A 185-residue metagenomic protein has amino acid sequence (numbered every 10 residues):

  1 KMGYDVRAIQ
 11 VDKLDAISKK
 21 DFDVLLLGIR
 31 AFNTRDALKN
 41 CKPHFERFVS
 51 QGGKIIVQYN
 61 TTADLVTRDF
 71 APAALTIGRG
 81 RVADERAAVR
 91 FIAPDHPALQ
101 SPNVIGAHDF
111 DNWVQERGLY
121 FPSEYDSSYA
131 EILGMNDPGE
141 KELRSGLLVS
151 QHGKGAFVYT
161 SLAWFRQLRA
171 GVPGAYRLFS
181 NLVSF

Functional and structural regions predicted by a protein language model:
K1, I29, L75, R81-V82 (+2 more regions): Extracellular ligand-binding/catalytic regions of CAZymes and related secreted enzymes and adhesion modules
K1-G28, Q58-T62, I77-R86, R166 (+1 more regions): Aromatic-Pro/Gly-enriched surface loop or interdomain linker that acts as a lid/target-recognition segment
A8, R35, L65, R166-G171: Short, solvent-exposed loop/turn elements at domain surfaces
I9-D15, N40-P43, K141-L147: Alpha-helical scaffolding within the catalytic cores of extracellular/periplasmic polymer-degrading hydrolases
I17-K20, V49-S50, K141, S150-G153: Extracellular/periplasmic catalytic domains that process cell-envelope and extracellular macromolecules
V24, K54-I55, G155-F157: Beta-sheet entry/capping signal
R30-N112, T160, G174, L178: A glycine-rich, often tryptophan-bearing local segment used as a flexible ligand/cofactor-contacting loop or short
R117-Y125: Active-site Gly/Thr loop motif
